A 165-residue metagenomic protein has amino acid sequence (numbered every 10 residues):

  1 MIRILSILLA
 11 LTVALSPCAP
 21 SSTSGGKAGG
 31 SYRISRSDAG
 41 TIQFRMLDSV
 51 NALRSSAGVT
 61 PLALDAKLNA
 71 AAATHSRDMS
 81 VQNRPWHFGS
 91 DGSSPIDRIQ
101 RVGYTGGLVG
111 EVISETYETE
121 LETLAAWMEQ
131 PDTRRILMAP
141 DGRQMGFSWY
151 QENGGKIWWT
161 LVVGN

Functional and structural regions predicted by a protein language model:
M1-A10: Sec-dependent signal peptide recognition, specifically the positively charged N-region followed immediately by
L15-P17: C-terminal motif of bacterial Sec signal peptides marking the signal peptidase cleavage site
A19-S22: Bacterial signal peptide processing site
S24-Q82: A short alpha-helix/helix-coil micro-patch that ends at or immediately precedes a cysteine
G25, N69-E118: Short, surface-exposed glycine/acidic/tryptophan-bearing loops
S56-A70, N83-D91, G110-E111, R134-Y150: Surface-exposed patches in mature extracellular/periplasmic domains of secreted proteins
S94-N165: A well-ordered secondary-structure block
